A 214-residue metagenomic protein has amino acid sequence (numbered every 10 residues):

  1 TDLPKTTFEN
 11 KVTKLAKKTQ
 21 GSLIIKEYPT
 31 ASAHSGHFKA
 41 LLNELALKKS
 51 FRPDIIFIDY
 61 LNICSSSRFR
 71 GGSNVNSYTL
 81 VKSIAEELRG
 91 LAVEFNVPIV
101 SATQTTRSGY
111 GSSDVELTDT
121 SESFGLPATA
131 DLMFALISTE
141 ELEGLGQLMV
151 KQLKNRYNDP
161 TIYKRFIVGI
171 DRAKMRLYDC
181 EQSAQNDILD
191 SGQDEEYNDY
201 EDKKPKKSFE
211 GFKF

Functional and structural regions predicted by a protein language model:
T1-N74: Conserved inter-motif catalytic segment of the P-loop NTP-binding fold
A16-Q20, G36-P53, G72, G90-F95 (+1 more regions): C-terminal regions of RecA-like/P-loop NTPase motor modules
I24-K26, V100, F134: Hydrophobic/aromatic beta-strand patches that form the interior of the parallel beta-sheet core in alpha/beta enzyme
R52-D54, I63-C64, A85, A102 (+1 more regions): DNA transaction DNA-binding modules
F57-I58, V97-Q104: Structural recognition of the conserved hydrophobic beta-strand(s) that form the central parallel beta-sheet of P-loop
I63-S65, T106-G109: Short, active-site-adjacent cap segments at secondary-structure transitions
N76-L80, E122: Conserved acidic
L80-E87: Hydrophobic alpha-helical membrane-association signature
